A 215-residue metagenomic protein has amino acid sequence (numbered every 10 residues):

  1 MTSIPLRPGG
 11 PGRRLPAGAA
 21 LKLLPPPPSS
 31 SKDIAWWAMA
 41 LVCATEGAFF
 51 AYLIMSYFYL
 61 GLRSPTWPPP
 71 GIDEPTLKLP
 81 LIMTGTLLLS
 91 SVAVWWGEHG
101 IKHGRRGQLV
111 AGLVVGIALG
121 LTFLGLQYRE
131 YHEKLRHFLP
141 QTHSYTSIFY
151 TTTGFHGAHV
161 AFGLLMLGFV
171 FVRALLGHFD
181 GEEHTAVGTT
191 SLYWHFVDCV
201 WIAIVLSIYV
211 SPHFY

Functional and structural regions predicted by a protein language model:
M1-Y215: ...captures the hydrophobic TM-helix bundle architecture rather than a specific catalytic motif, and can also fire on
